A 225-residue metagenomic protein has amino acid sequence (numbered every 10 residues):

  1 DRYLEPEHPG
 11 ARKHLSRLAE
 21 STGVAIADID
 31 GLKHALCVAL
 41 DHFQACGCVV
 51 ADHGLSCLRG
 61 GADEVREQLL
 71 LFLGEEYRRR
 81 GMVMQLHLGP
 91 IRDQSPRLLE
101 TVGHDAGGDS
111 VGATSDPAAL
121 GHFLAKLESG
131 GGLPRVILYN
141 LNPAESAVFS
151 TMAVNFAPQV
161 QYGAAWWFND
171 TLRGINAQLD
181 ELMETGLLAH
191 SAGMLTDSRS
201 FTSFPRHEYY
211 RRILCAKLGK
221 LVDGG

Functional and structural regions predicted by a protein language model:
D1, P6-A19: N-terminal hydrophobic targeting/anchoring segments and the immediately downstream early-domain regions of hydrolases
D1-L4, G54-L58, G89-D93, L141-P143 (+2 more regions): Active-site beta-loop-alpha junctions enriched in small/polar residues
K13-R135, A144-Q159, A177-G193, R211-L214 (+1 more regions): Histidine/acidic residue-rich metal-binding segments in metalloenzymes
G107-G112, W166-T171, F201, P205: Short, contiguous acidic/charged loop-to-helix segments that flank catalytic cores in large enzymes
L141-A144, Y162-L179, G225: C-terminal helical cap
G163-A164, M194-T196: Active-site neighborhood of phospho(di)ester-bond hydrolases with catalytic His/Asp-centered motifs
R199, R206, R212-I213: Shared catalytic-loop signature of beta/alpha-barrel
L218, G224-G225: A conserved C-terminal secondary-structure "cap"
